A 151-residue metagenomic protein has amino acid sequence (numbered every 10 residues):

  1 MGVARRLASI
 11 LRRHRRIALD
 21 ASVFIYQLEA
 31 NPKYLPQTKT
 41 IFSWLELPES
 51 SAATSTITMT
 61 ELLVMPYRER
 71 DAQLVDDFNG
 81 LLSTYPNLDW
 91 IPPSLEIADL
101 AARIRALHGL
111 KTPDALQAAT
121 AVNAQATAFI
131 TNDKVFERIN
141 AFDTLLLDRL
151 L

Functional and structural regions predicted by a protein language model:
M1-T54, Y67-D76, G80, K134 (+1 more regions): Short, well-structured N-terminal submotif of metal-dependent ribonuclease cores
G2-L11, K39, L88-I130: Active-site neighborhoods of divalent-metal-dependent phosphate/nucleic-acid chemistry enzymes
V23, T58, I97, Q117 (+1 more regions): Alpha-helix capping/helix-boundary segments
L28, P66, R105, N140: Short, flexible helix/strand-to-coil boundary loops that buttress conserved ligand/catalytic motifs in alpha/beta
P48-E49, Q125, N140: Glycine-centered loop/turn motif at secondary-structure junctions
F78-L100, A106-L107, P113, E137-L151: Short acidic, glycine/proline-enriched helix-loop-strand junctions
